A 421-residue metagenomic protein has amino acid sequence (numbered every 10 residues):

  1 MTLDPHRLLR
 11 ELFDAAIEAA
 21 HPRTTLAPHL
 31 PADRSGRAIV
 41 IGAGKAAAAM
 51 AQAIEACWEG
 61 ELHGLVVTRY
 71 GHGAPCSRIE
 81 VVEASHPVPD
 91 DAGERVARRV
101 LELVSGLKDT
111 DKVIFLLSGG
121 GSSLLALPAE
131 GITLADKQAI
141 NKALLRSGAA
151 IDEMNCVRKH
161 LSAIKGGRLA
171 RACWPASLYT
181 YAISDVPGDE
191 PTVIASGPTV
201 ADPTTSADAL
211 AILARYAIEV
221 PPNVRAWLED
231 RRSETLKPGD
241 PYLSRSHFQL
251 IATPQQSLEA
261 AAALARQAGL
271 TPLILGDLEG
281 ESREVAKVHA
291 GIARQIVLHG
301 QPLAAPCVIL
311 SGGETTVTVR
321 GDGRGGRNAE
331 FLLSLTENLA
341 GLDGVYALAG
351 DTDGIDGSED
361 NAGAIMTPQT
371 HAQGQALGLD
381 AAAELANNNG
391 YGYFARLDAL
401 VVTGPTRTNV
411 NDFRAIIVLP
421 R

Functional and structural regions predicted by a protein language model:
M1-I41, A49-M50: An N-terminal, well-structured beta->alpha segment
A53-L62, R78-E80, L101, S105 (+5 more regions): A glycine- and small-aliphatic-rich helix-loop capping segment at beta-alpha/alpha-beta transitions that lines
T68-D109, V157-R158: Glycine-rich oxoanion-binding loops at beta->alpha junctions
S105-V193, P198-A201, G378-D380, A386-N389 (+4 more regions): Glycine-rich, mobile lid/loop segments that gate access to catalytic sites or pores
I132-A149, D202-A217, G321-A347: Gly/Ser/Thr-rich active-site loops/lids in small-molecule metabolic enzymes that frequently grip phosphoryl groups
A176, A201-A290: Accessory alpha-helical/coil subdomains and C-terminal extensions that flank or cap enzyme catalytic cores
G269-A349, S358: Active-site segments that bind and position negatively charged phosphate/pyrophosphate groups
L332-R421: Internal helix-turn-beta structural module
